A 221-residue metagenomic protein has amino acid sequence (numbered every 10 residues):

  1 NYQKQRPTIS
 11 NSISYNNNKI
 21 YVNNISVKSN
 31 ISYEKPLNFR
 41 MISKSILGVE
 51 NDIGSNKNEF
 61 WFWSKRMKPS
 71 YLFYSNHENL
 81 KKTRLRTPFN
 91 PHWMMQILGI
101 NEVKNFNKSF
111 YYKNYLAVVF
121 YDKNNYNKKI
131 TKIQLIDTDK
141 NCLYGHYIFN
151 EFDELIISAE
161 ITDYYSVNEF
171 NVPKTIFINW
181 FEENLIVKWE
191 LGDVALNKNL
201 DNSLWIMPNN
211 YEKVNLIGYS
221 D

Functional and structural regions predicted by a protein language model:
N1-N24, P88, E212-D221: N-terminal leader/targeting segments and the immediate start of mature chains
Q5-I13, N24-I25, S32-L37, D139-N141 (+1 more regions): Edge/loop elements at the starts and ends of beta-strands within beta-rich repeat scaffolds
I13-N17, S26, S43, S55-K57 (+3 more regions): Extended beta-sheet lipid-handling architectures
N18-V22, I46-V49, S166, F181-E183: Hydrophobic lipid-interacting interfaces of membrane-associated proteins
N30-S32, E50-D52, I133-L135, D163: Short, surface-exposed charged micro-motifs
L37-H92: An acidic-aromatic
F73-Y112, L216-D221: C-terminal low-complexity, charged extensions that often adopt amphipathic alpha-helices
F110-V214: Gly/Pro-enriched, hydrophobic low-complexity segments that function as extracytoplasmic propeptides/linkers
